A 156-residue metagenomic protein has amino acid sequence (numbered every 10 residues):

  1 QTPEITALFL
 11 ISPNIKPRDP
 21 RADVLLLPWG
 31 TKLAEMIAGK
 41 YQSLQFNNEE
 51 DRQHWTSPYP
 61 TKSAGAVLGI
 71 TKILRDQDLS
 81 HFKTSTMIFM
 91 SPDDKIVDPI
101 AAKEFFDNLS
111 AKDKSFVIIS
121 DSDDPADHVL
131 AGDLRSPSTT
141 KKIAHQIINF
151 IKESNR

Functional and structural regions predicted by a protein language model:
Q1-T2, L8-F9, F105: Short glycine-enriched nucleophile-adjacent loop and the immediately C-terminal alpha-helix near the catalytic center
F9-P20: Active-site nucleophile loop of the alpha/beta-hydrolase fold
T31-Y59: A structural motif
T61-L79, T84: Active-site nucleophile elbow and catalytic-triad environment of alpha/beta-hydrolase enzymes
F82, I88-M90, D94: Short beta-strand/loop motif that positions the catalytic acidic residue of the alpha/beta-hydrolase fold
T84, V97-N108, I118: Short alpha-helix in the alpha/beta-hydrolase fold that links the catalytic acid
S120-R156: Catalytic active-site module of serine/aspartate enzymes centered on a nucleophile-bearing elbow/loop
